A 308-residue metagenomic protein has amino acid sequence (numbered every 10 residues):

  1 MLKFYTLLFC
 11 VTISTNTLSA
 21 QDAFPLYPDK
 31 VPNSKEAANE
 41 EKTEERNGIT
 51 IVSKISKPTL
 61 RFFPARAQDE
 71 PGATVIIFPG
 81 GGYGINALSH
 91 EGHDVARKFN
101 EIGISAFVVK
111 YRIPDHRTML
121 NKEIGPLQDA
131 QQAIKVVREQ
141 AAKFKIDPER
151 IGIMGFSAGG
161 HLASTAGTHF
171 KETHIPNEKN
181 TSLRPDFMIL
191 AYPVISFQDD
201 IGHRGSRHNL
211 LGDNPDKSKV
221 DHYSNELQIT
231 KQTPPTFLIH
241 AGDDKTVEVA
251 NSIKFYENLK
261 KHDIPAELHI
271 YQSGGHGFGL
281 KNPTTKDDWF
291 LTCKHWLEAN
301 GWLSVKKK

Functional and structural regions predicted by a protein language model:
Q21-D69: N-terminal cap/lid segment of alpha/beta-hydrolase-fold proteins
E45-N47, P193-Q228, P234: Mobile cap/lid helix-loop segments that gate and shape the active-site cleft of serine hydrolases
P71-G80: Short beta-strand element of the alpha/beta-hydrolase
G82-E91, V108-G125, H169-F170, H174 (+2 more regions): Cap/lid segment of the alpha/beta-hydrolase catalytic domain
A87-L88, G92-A96, Y111-P148, N282-D288: Catalytic nucleophile-loop/oxyanion-hole region of alpha/beta-hydrolase and closely related hydrolase-like folds
Q132-G202, V220: Primarily recognizes the serine-hydrolase "nucleophile elbow" in alpha/beta-hydrolase and SGNH/GDSL folds
L238-H240, D244: Short beta-strand/loop motif that positions the catalytic acidic residue of the alpha/beta-hydrolase fold
V249, I253-K308: C-terminal catalytic histidine-bearing segment of alpha/beta-hydrolase fold enzymes
